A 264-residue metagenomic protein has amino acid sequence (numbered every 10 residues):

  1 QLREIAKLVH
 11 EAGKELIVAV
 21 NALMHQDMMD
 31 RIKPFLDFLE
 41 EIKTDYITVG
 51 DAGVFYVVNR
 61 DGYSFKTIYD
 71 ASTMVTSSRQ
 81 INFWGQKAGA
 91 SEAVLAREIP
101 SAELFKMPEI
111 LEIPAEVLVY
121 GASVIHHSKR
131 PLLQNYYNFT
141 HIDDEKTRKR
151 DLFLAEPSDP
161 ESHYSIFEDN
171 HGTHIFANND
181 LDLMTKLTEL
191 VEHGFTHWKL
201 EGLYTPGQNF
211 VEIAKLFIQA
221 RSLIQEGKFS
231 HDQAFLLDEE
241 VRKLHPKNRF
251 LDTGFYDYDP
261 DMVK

Functional and structural regions predicted by a protein language model:
Q1-T73, V94, P100-K264: Active-site pocket-lining/capping segments in soluble small-molecule metabolic enzymes
S77-R79: Conserved nucleotide-cofactor-binding alpha/beta core module
I81-S101: Internal, well-ordered domain-core segments that constitute the primary functional module of diverse proteins
